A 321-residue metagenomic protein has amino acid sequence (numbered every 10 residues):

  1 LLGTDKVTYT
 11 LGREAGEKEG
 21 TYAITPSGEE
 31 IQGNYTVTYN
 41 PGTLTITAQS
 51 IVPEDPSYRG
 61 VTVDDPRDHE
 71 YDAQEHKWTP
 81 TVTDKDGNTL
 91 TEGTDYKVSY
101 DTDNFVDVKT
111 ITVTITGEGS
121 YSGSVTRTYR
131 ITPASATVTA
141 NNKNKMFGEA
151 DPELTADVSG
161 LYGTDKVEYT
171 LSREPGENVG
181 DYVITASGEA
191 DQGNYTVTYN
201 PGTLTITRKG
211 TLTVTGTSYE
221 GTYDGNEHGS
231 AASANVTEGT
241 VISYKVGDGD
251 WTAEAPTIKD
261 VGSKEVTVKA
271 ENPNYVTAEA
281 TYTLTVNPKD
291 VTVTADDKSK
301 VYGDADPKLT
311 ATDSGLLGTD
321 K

Functional and structural regions predicted by a protein language model:
L1-K321: Solvent-exposed beta-strand/loop surfaces, strongest in extracytoplasmic domains of secreted and cell-surface proteins
